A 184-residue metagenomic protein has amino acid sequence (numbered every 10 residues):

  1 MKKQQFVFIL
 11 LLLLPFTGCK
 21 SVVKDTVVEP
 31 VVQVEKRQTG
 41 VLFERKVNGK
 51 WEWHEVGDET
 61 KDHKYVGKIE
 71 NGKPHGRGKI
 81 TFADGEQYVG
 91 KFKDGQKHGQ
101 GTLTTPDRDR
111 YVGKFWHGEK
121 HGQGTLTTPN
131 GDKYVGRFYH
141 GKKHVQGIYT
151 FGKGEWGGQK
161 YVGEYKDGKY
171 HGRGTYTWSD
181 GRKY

Functional and structural regions predicted by a protein language model:
K2-S21: Classical Sec-dependent N-terminal signal peptides that target proteins to the secretory pathway
G18-Y184: Glycine/tyrosine- and acidic-biased, solvent-exposed loop/turn segments at the edges of beta-strands
